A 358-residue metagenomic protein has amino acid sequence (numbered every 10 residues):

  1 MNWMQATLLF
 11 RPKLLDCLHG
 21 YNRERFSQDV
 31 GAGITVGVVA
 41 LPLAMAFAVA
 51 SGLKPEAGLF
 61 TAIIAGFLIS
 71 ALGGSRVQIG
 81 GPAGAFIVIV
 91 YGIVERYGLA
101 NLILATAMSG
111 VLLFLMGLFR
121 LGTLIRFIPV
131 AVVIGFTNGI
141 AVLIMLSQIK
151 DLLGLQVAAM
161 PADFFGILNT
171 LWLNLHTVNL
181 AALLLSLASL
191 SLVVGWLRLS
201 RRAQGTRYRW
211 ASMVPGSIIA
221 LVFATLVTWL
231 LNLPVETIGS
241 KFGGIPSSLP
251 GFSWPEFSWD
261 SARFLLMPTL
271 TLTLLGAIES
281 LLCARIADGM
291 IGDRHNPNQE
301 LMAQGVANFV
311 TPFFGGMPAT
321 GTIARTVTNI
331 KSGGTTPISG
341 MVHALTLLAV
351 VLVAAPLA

Functional and structural regions predicted by a protein language model:
M1-A358: Transmembrane helical cores of multi-pass ion-transport proteins
